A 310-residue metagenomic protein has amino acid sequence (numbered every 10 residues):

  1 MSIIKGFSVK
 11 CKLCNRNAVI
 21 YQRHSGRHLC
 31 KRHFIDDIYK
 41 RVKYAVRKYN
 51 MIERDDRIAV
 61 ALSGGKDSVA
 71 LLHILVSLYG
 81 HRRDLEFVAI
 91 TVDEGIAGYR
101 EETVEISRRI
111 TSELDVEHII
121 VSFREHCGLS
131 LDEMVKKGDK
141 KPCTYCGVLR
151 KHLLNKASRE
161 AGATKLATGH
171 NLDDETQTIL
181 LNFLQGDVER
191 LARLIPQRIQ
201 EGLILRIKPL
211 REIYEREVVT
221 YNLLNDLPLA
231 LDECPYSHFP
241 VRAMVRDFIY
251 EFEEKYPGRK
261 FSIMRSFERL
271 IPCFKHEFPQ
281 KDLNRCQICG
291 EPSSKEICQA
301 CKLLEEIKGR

Functional and structural regions predicted by a protein language model:
S2-A192, R211-N225, C298: ATP-dependent adenylation/nucleotidyltransferase module used to activate substrates
Y39, R47, R57, T176-Q177 (+3 more regions): Flexible helical/loop "lid" subdomain adjacent to adenine-nucleotide binding pockets
